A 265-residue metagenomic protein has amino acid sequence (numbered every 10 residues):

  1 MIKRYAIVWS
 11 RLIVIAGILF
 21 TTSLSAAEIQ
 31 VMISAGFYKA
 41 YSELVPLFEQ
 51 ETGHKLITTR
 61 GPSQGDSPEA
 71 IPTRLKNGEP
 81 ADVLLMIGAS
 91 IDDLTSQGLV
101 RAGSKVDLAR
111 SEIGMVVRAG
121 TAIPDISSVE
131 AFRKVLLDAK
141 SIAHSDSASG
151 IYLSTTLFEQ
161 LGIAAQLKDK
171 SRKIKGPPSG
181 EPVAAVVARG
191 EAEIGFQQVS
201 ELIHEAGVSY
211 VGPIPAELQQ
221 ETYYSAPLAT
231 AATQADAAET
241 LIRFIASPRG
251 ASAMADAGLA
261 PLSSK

Functional and structural regions predicted by a protein language model:
M1-V8: N-terminal secretory signal peptides that target proteins for export/translocation
R4, V14, L24-S25, E79: N-terminal cationic amphipathic segment used for targeting or macromolecule association
S10-T22: Bacterial N-terminal signal peptides
A26-E69, T73-P80, A89, D93-Q97 (+2 more regions): Exported/periplasmic ABC-transporter solute-binding proteins
L85: Phosphate-/polyanion-interacting regions in eukaryotic proteins
